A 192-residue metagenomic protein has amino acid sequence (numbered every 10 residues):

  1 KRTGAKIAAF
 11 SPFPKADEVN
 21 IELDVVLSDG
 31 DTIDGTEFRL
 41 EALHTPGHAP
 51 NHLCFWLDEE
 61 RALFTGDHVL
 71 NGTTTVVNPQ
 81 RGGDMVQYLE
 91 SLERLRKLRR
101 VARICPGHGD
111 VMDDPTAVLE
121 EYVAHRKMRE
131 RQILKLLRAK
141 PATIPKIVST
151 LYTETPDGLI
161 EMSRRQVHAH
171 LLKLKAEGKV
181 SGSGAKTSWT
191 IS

Functional and structural regions predicted by a protein language model:
K1-R39, A117: Active-site HxH/HxHxD metal-binding segment of metal-dependent hydrolases
F13-K15, N71-G72, E154: Short glycine/proline- and charge-enriched loop/turn segments that cap or connect secondary-structure elements
E18-E22, V76-Q80, A117-V118, G158-E161: Short, solvent-exposed loop/turn segments at secondary-structure boundaries
L27, I33, F55, V180-G182: A structural signal for short hydrophobic beta-strand segments in well-ordered beta-sheet cores
T32, R39-K135: Metallo-beta-lactamase
K135-S192: C-terminal regulatory/interaction regions
